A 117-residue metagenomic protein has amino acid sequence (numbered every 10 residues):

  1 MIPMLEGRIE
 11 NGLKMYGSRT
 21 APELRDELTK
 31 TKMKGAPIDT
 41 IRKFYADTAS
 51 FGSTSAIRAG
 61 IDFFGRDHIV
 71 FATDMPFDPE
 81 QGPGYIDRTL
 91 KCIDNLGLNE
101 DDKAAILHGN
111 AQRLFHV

Functional and structural regions predicted by a protein language model:
M1, T29-M33, Y45-V70, P76-V117: Mid-to-C-terminal alpha-helical segments outside catalytic/metal-binding sites
M1-I41: Aromatic-lined glycan-binding groove of carbohydrate-active enzymes
